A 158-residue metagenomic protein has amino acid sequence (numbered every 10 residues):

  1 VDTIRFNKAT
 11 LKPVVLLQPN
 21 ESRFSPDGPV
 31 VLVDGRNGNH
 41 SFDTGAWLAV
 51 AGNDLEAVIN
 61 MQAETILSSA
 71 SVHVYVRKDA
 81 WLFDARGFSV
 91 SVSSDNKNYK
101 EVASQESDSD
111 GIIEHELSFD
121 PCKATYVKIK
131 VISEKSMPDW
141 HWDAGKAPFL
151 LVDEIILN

Functional and structural regions predicted by a protein language model:
D2-N39: Predominantly extracellular/luminal regions of secreted and cell-surface proteins, especially disulfide-bonded
N37-E101, D108-N158: Aromatic, loop-rich ligand-recognition surfaces of beta-strand-rich domains
